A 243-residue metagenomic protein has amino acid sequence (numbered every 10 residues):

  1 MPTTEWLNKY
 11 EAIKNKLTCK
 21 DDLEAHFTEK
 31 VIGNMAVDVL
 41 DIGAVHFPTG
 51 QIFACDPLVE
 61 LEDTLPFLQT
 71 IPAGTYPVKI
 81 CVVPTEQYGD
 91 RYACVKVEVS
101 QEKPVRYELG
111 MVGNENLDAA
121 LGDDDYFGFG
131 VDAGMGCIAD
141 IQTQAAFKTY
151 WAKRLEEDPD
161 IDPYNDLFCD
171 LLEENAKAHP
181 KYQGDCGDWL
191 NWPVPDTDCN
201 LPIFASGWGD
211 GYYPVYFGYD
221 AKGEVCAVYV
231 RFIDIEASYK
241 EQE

Functional and structural regions predicted by a protein language model:
M1-W208, Y212-E243: N-terminal domain-onset segments
